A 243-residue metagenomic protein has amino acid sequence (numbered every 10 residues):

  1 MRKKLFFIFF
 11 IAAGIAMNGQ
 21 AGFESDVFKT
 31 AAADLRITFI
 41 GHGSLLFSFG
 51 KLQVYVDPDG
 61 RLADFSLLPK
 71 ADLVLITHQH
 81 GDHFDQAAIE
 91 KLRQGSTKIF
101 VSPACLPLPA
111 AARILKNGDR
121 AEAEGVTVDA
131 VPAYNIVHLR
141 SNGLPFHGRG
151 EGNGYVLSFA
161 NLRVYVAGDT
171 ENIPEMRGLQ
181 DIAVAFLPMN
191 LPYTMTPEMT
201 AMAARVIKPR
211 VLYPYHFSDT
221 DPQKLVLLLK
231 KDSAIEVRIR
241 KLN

Functional and structural regions predicted by a protein language model:
M1-K4: Positively charged n-region of N-terminal signal peptides that target proteins for export
F6-A16: Bacterial N-terminal signal peptides
A21-P69, A112-Q180, K241-N243: Core dinuclear metal-dependent hydrolase active-site scaffold
G60-C105, Q180-F186: Active-site metal-binding motif and surrounding structural segment of the metallo-beta-lactamase
L62-D64, H80-F84, C105-L108, D119-E122 (+4 more regions): Active-site environment of divalent metal-dependent phosphoester hydrolases
A87-L92, E175-G178, E198-A203, L225-L228: A short acidic, amphipathic alpha-helical/loop segment
R113-T127, R149, A201, R205-N243: Binuclear metal-ion centers of metallo-dependent hydrolases, dominated by the metallo-beta-lactamase
I182-L187, L191-P214: Proline-aspartate-enriched helix->loop->beta-strand connector
